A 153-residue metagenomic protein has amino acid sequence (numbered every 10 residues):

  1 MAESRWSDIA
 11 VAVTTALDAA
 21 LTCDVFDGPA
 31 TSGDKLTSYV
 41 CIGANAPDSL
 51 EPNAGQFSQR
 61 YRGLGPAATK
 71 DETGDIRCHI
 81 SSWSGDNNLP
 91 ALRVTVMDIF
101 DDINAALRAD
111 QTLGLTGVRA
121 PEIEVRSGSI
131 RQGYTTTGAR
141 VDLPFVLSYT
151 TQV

Functional and structural regions predicted by a protein language model:
M1-T37, N45-V153: Charged, amphipathic alpha-helical segments and their flanking helix caps
V40: A short glycine-rich, His/Asp/Glu-containing loop-to-beta-strand
